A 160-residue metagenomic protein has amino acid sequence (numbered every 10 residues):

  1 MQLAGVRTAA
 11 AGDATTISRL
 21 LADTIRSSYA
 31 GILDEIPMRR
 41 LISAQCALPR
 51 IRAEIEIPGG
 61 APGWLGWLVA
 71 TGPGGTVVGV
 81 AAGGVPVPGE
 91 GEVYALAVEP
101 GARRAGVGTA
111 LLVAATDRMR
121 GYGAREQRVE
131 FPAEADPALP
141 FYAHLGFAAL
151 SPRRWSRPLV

Functional and structural regions predicted by a protein language model:
Q2-G5: Extreme N-terminal starter segment of soluble prokaryotic enzymes
T8-G12, R19-A95, E99-G101, L112-V113 (+3 more regions): Acetyl-CoA-dependent GNAT
V98, P132-A133: Short amphipathic helical patch at the helix-1/turn junction of helix-turn-helix
G106-G108: Conserved G/P- and acidic residue-centered "switch" motifs that form tight phosphate/ATP-binding loops in soluble
M119-P132: Conserved GNAT acetyl-CoA-binding A-motif
A133-E134, S156: Conserved beta-strand edge residues that scaffold enzyme active sites
A138: Helix-turn-helix
Y142, F147: Conserved active-site tyrosine of GNAT-family acetyltransferases
